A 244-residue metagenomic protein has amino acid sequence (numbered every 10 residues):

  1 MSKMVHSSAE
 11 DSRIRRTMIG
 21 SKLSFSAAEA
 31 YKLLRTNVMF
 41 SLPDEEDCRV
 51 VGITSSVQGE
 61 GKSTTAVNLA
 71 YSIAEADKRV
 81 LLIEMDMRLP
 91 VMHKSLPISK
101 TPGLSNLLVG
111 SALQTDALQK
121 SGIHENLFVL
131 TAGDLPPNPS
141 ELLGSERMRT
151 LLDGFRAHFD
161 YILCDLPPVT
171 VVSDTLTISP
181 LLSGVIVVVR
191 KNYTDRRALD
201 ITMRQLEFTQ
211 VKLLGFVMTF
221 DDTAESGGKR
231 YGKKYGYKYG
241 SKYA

Functional and structural regions predicted by a protein language model:
M1-A244: P-loop NTP-binding module
